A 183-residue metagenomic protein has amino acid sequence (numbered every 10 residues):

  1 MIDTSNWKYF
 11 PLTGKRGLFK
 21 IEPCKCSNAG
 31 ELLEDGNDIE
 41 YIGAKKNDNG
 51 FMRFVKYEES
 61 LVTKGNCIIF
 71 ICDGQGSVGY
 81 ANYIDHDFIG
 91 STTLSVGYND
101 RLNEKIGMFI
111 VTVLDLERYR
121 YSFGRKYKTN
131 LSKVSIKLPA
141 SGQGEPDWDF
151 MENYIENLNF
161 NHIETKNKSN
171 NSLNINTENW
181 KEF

Functional and structural regions predicted by a protein language model:
M1-D48, S141-F183: Non-catalytic DNA-recognition/assembly elements of restriction-modification systems
W7, G36-I39, G65, T92 (+1 more regions): Sequence-level motif detector for i,i+2 pairs with an aromatic at +2
L33-E34, L61-V62, Y127-T129: Intrinsically disordered, low-complexity regulatory regions enriched in Ser/Pro/Gly/Thr and acidic residues
F51-T112: A short beta-sheet element
Y57, T112-Y119, E156, F160: Short, intrinsically disordered, mixed-charge
T92-L94, I110-S141, K166-N170: Glycine-anchored helix-breaking recognition loops at helix->coil/strand junctions
D100-R101, L138-G144: A generic structural motif
